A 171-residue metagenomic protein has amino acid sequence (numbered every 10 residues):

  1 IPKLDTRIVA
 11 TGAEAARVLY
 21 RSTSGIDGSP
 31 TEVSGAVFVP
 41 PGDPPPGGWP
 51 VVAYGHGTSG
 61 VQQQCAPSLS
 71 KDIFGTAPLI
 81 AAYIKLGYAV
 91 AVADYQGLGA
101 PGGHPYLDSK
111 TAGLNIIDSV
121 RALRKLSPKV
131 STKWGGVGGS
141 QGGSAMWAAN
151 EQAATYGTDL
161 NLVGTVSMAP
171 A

Functional and structural regions predicted by a protein language model:
I1-P44: Catalytic-loop region of hydrolases
G25-I26, G57-Q62, Q96-A100, Q141-S144 (+1 more regions): Solvent-exposed loop/turn segments at secondary-structure junctions within structured extracellular/periplasmic domains
S34-V37, G47-G60, Q64-L69, T165: Short beta-strand element of the alpha/beta-hydrolase
G48-V51, L86-A91, S131-K133, L160-G164: Loop/turn elements at helix/coil->beta-strand transitions in domains of secreted/extracellular proteins
Y54-H56, Q62, S70-D72, T76-G99: Conserved alpha/beta-hydrolase
P67-F74, G103-T111, V137-Q141: Alpha-helix capping and helix-loop boundary segments enriched in small/acidic/polar residues
Y106-S127: Alpha/beta-hydrolase active-site loop
A122-A171: Primarily recognizes the serine-hydrolase "nucleophile elbow" in alpha/beta-hydrolase and SGNH/GDSL folds
